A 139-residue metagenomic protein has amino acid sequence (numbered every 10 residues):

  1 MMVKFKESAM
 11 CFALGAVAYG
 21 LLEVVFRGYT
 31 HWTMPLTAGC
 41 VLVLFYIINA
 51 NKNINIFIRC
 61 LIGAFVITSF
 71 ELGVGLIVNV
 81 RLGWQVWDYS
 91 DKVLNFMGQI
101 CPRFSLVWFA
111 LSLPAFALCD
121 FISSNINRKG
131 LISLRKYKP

Functional and structural regions predicted by a protein language model:
M1-P139: Aromatic-rich, lipid-facing transmembrane alpha helices and their immediate juxtamembrane interface loops in integral
